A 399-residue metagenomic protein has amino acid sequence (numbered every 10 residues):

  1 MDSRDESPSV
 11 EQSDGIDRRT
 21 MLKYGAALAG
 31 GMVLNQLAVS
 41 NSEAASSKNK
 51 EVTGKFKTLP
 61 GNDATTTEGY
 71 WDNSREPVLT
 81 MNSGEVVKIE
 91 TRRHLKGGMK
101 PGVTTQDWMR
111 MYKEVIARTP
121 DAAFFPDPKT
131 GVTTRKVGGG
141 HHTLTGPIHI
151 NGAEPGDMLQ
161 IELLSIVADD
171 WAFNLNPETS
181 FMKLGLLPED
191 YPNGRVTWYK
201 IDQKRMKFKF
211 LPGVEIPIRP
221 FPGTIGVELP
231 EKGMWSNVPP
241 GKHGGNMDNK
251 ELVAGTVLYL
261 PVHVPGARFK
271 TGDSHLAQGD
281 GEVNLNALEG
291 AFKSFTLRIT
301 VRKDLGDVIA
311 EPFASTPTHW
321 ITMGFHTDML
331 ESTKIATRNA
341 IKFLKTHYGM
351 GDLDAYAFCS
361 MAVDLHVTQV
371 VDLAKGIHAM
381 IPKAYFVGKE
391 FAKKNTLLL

Functional and structural regions predicted by a protein language model:
M1-I16, T20, N41-E43: N-terminal secretory signal peptides
D17, H149, E154-D157, Y348-D354: Helix N-cap / loop-to-helix initiation motif
D17-L34: N-terminal export leaders
V52, N82, K88-E90, K200-K345 (+2 more regions): Active-site gating/interface segments in enzymes
F56-N62, T66-K136: N-terminal, Lys/Arg-enriched amphipathic/low-complexity engagement segments that precede the first folded domain
P77-L95, H149-G152, L159-L163, G255-V262: Beta-strand cores of secreted/periplasmic/IMS beta-sandwich domains, seen most often in copper-related folds
H94-T105, I166-N176, G266-L276, Q369-V370: Short, Lys/Arg- and Gly-enriched loop/turn segments at beta-strand edges
A123-V132, V137-N151, M158-K250: Intrinsically disordered, low-complexity linker/loop segments enriched in Gly/Pro and charged/polar residues
